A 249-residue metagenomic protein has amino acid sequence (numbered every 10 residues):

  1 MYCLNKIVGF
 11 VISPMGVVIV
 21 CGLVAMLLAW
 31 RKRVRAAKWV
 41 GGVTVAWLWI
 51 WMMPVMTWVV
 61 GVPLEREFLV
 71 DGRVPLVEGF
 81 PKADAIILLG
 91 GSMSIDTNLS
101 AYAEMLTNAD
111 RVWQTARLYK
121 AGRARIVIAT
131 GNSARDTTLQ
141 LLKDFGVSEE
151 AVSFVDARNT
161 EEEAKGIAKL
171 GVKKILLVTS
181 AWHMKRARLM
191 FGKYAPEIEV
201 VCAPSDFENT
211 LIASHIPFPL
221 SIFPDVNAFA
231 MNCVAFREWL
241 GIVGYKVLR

Functional and structural regions predicted by a protein language model:
M1-A29: Membrane-embedded alpha-helical segments of integral membrane proteins
M26-A29, L48, Y245: Structural signal for membrane-spanning alpha-helices in multi-pass inner-membrane proteins, emphasizing helix cores
A29-K38: Membrane-interface helix-boundary motifs at transmembrane edges
W39-W49: Transmembrane alpha-helical segments of multi-pass membrane proteins
W49-F229: A structural signal for short, hydrophobic/glycine-enriched beta-strand patches
F223-R249: Structured C-terminal subdomain patch of bacterial secreted/periplasmic proteins
